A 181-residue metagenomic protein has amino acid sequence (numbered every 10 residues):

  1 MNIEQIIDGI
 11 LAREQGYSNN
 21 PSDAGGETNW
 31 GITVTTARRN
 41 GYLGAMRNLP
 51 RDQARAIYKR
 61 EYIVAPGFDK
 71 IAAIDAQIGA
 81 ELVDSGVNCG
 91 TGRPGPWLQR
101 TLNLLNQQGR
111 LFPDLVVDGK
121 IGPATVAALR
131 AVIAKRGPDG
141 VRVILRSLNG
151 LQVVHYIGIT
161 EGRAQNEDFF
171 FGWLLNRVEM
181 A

Functional and structural regions predicted by a protein language model:
M1-A181: Cell-wall polysaccharide-cleaving catalytic domain and substrate-binding groove, primarily in peptidoglycan/chitin
